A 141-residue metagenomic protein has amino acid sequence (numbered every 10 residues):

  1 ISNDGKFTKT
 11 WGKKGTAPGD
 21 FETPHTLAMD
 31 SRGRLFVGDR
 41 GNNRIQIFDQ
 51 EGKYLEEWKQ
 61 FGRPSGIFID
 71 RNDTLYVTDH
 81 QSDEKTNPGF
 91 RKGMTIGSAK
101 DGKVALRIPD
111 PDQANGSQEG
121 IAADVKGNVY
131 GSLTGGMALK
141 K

Functional and structural regions predicted by a protein language model:
I1-K141: Eukaryotic scaffold repeat domains enriched in small/polar residues
